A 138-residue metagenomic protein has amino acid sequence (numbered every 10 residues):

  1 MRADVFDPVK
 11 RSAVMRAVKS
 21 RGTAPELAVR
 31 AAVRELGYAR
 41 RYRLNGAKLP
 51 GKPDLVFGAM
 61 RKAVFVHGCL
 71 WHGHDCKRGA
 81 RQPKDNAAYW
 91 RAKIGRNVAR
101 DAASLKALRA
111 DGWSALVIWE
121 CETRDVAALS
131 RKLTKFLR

Functional and structural regions predicted by a protein language model:
M1-R138: Nucleic-acid endo/exonuclease domains
